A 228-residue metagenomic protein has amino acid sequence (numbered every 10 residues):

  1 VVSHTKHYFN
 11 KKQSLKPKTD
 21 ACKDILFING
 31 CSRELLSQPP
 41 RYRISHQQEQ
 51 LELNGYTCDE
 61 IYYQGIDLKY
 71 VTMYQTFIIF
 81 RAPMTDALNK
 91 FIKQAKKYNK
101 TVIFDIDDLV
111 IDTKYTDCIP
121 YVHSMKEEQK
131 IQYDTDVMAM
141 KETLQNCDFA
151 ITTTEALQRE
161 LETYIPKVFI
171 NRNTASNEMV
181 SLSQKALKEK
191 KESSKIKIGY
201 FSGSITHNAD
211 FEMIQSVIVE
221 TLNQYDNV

Functional and structural regions predicted by a protein language model:
V1-P83, A209-D210, N227-V228: N-terminal pre-catalytic "stem/leader" segment of glycosyltransferase-like enzymes
F27, S32-N54, I170-V228: Conserved catalytic-core segment of nucleotide-activated headgroup transferases in glycan assembly
V71, C118-M125, K141-N146: A conserved, positively charged/aromatic
R81-K97, D105-I106, V110-D117, F211-I214: An aromatic- and histidine-rich active-site surface loop
K93-K97, E127-F149: Membrane-proximal helix-turn-helix segments that form the acceptor-binding/catalytic region of lipid-linked
F104-V137, N177-S183, K191-S194: Acceptor-binding helix/loop patch of EC 2.4 sugar-transfer enzymes, predominantly nucleotide-sugar-dependent
Q145-A186: Donor nucleotide-sugar binding/catalytic pocket of nucleotide-sugar-dependent glycosyltransferases
